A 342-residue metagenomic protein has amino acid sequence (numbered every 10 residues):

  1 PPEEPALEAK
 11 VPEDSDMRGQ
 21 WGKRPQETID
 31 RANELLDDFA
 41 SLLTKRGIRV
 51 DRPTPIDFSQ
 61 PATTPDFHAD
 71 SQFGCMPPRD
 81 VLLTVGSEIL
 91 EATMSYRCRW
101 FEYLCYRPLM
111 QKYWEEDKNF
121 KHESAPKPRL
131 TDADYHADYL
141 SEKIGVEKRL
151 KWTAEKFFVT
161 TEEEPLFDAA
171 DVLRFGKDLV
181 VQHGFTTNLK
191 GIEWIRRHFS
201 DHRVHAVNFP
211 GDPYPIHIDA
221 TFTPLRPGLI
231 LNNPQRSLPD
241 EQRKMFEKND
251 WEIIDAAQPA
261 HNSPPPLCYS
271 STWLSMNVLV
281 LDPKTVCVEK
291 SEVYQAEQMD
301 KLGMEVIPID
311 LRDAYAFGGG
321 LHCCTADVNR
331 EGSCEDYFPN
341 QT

Functional and structural regions predicted by a protein language model:
P1-T342: The feature marks the mature, well-folded catalytic cores of soluble enzymes
